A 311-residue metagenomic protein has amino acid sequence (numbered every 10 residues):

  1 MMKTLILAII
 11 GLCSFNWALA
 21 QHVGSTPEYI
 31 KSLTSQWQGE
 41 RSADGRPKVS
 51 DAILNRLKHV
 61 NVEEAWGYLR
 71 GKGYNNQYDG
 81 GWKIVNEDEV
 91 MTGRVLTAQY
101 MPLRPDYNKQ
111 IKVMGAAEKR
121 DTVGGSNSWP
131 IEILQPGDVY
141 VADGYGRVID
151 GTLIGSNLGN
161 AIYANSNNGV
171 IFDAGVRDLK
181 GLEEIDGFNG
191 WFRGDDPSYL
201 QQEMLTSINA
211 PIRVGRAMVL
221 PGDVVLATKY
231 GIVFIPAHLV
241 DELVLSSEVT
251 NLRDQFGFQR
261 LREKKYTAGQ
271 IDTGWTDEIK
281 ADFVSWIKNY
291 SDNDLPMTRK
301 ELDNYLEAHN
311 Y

Functional and structural regions predicted by a protein language model:
M1-L5: Positively charged n-region of N-terminal signal peptides that target proteins for export
A18-H22: Boundary at the C-terminal end of the N-terminal hydrophobic targeting segment
G24-K58: Amphipathic alpha-helical packing elements
G45, I162, D223-V225: Buried hydrophobic positions in well-ordered alpha/beta secondary-structure cores of metabolic enzymes
R56-E64, Y68-P221, I235-K280, V284 (+1 more regions): Feature captures the catalytic cores and cofactor-binding loops of soluble hydro-lyases/lyases that act on carboxylate
G231-V233: Channel- or pocket-lining gating/hinge segments that regulate access to a cavity or pore
